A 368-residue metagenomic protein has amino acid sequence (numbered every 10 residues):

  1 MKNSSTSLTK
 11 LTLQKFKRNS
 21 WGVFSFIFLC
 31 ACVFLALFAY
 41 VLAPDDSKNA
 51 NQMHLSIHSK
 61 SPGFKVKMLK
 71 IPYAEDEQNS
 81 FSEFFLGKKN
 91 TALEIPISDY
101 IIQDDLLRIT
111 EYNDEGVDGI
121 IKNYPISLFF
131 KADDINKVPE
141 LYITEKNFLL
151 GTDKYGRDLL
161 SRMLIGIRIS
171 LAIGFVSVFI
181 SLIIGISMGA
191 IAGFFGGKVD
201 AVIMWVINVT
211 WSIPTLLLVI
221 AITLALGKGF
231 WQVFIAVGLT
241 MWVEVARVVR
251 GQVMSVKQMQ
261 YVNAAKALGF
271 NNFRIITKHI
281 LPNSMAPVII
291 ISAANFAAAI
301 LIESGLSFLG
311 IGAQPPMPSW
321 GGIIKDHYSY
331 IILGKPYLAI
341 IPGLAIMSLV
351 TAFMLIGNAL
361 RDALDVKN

Functional and structural regions predicted by a protein language model:
M1-S181, I331-S348, R361-N368: Gly/Trp-centered helix-boundary motif
T152-N368: Alpha-helical transmembrane segments of integral membrane proteins, especially multi-pass inner/plasma-membrane
